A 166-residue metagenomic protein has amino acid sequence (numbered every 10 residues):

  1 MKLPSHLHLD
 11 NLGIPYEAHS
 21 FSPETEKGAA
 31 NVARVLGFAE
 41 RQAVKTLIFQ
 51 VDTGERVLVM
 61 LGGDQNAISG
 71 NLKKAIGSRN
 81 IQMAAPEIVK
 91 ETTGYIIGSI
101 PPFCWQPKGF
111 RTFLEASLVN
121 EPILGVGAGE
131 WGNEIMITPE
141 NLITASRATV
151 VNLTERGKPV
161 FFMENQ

Functional and structural regions predicted by a protein language model:
M1-Q166: Extended, low-hydrophobicity, polar/charged segments
